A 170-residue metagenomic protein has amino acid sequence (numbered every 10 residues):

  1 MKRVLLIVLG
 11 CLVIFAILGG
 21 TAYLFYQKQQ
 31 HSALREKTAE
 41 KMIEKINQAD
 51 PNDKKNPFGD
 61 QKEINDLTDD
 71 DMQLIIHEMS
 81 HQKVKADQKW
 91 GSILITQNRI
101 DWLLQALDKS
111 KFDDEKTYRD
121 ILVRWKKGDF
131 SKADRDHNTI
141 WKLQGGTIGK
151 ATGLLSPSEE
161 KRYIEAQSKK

Functional and structural regions predicted by a protein language model:
M1-I14: N-terminal Sec-pathway targeting helices
R3-L6, Y23-V84: N-terminal, intrinsically disordered, polar/charged segments of Gram-positive cell-envelope systems that serve as
V13-A16, D114-E115: Alpha-helical interaction segments
F15-F25: Hydrophobic alpha-helical membrane-insertion segments, chiefly the h-region of N-terminal signal peptides
N65-D69, T96, K111, G153: Intrinsic-disorder-associated interaction segments
I75-F130: Mature extracytoplasmic domains of secretory-pathway proteins
K127-K170: C-terminal amphipathic alpha-helix
